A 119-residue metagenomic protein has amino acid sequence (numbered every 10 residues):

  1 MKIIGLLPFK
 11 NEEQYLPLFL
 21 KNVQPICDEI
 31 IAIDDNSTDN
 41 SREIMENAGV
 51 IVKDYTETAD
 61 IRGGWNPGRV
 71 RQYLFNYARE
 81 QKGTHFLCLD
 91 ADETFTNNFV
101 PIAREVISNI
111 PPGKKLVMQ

Functional and structural regions predicted by a protein language model:
K2-I4: Cell-envelope/extracellular polymer assembly enzymes that use nucleotide-activated donors
N11-I26: Short, well-formed alpha-helical segments that are part of the catalytic scaffolds of diverse glycosyltransferases
D28-N36, K53, A91: Short beta-strand/loop segment that forms part of the nucleotide-sugar
D34-M45, E57-A59: A conserved acidic beta->alpha catalytic loop
E46-C88: Active-site-proximal specificity loops/subdomain of glycosyltransferases
T94-Q119: Conserved donor NDP-sugar-binding/catalytic core segment of glycosyltransferases
